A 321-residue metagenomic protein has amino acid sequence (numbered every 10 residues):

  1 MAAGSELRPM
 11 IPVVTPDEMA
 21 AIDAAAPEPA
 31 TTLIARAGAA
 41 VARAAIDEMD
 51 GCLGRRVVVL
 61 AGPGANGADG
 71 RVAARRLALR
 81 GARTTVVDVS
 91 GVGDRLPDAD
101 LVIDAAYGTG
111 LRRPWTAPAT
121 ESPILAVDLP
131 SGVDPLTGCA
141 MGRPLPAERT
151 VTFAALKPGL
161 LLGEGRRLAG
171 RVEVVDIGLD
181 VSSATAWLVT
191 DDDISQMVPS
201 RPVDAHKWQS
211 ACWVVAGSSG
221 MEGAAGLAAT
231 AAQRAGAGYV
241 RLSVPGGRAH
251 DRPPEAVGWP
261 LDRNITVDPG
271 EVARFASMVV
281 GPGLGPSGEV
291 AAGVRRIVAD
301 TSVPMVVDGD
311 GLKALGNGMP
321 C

Functional and structural regions predicted by a protein language model:
M1-T85, L101, R149, L160-C321: Small-residue (G/A/S/T)-rich helix-start motifs and N-terminal tracts that mark the onset
D88-P97, G110: Glycine-rich oxoanion-binding loops at beta->alpha junctions
V89, L129, V244-P245: Active-site loop/turn elements of alpha/beta-hydrolase fold enzymes, especially the short glycine-/histidine-rich
V92-L96, P135, H250, L315-G316: Short secondary-structure boundary/hinge segments and terminal tails
A99-L101, A106-A186: Internal gly/pro-rich beta-alpha loop/helix module that stabilizes soluble enzyme cofactors or their anionic handles
